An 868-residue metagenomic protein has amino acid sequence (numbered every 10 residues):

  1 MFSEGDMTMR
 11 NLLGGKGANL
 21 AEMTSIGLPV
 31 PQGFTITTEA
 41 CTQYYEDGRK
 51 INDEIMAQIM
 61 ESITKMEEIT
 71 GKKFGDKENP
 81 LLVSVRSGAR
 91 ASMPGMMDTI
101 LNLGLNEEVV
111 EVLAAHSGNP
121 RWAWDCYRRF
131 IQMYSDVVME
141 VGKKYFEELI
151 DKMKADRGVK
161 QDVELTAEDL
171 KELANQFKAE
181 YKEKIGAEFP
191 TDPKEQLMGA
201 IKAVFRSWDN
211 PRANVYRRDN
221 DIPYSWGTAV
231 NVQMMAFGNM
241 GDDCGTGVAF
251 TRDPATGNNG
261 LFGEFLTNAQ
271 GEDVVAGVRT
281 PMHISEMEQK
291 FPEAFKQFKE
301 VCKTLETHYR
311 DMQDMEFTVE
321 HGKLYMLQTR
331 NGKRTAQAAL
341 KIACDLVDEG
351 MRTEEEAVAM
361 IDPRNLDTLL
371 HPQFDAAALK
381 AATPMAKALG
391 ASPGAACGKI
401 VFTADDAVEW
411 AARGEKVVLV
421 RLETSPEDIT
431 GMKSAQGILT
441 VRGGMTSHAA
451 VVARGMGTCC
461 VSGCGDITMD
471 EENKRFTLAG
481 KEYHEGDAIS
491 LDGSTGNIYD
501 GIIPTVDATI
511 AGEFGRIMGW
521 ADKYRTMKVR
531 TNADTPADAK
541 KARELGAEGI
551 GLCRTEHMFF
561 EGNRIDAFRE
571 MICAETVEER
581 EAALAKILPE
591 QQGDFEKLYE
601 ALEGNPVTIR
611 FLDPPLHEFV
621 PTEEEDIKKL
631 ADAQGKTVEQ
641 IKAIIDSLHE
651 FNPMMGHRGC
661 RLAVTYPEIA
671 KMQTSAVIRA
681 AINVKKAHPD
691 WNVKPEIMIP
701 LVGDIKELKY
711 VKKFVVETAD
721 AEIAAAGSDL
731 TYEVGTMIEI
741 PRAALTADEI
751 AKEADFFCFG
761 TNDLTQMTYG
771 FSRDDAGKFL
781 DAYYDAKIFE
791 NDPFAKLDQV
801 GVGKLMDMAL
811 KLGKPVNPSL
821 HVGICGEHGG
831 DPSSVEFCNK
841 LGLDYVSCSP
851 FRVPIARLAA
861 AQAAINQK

Functional and structural regions predicted by a protein language model:
M1-A382, E415-V418, S425-T430, Q436 (+10 more regions): Nucleotide/phosphate-binding sheet-loop regions of phosphoryl- and nucleotidyl-transfer enzymes
F34, V441-G443, S462-G465, C553 (+2 more regions): Short beta->alpha connector loops at strand-helix junctions that form conserved, small/polar/Pro-enriched
R86, I510, W520-K868: Conserved alpha/beta-domain cores
N231, V401, V418-V420, L439 (+3 more regions): Structural motif
K323-Y325, L422-K433, G437, M445-V451 (+7 more regions): Glycine-rich phosphate/ribose-binding loops and adjacent secondary-structure elements that form binding surfaces
L327-T329, H484-N532, D538: C-terminal domain-closing interface element
M351-S434, N497-I503, F514, M518-D522 (+1 more regions): Protease-associated
